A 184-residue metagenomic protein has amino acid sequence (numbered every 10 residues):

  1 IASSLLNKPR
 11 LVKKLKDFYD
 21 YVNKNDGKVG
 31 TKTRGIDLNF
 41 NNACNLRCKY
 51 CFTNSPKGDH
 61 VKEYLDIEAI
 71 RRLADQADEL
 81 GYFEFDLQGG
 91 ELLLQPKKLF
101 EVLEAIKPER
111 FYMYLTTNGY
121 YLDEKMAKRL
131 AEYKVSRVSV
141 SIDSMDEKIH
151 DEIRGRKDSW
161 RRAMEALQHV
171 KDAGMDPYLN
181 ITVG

Functional and structural regions predicted by a protein language model:
A2-R137: Conserved alpha-helical substructure of the radical SAM core
N45-C48, E147, W160: Internal amphipathic alpha-helical segments of the cytochrome P450 catalytic fold
V61-L65, R154-S159: Alpha-helix N-cap and loop-to-helix initiation/capping positions
L92-L94, G119-E124, S136, V140-K157 (+2 more regions): Conserved radical SAM core fold
A163: Thiol/selenol-based redox catalytic cores and closely related redox-interacting motifs
A166-G184: Conserved strand-turn element in the central/C-terminal portion of the radical SAM core barrel that lines
